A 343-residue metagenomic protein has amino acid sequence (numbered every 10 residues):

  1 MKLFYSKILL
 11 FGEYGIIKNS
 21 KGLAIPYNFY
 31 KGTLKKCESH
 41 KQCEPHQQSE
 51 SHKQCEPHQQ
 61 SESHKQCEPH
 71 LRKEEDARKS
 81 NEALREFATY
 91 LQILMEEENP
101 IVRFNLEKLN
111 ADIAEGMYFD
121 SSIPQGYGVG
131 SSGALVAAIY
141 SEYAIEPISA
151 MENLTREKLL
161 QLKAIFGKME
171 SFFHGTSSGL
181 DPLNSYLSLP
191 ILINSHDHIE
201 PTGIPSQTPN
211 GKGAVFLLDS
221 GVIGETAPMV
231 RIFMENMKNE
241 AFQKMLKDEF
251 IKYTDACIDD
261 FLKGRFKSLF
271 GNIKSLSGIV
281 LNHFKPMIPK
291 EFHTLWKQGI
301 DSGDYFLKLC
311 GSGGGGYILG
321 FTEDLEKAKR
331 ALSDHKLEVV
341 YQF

Functional and structural regions predicted by a protein language model:
L3-F11, G15-I17, A24-P26, G32-Q42 (+6 more regions): C-terminal nucleotide
N19, E50-S51, P57, L135-A137 (+2 more regions): Residue-level recognition of conserved structural "scaffold" positions that shape functional pockets and channels
S122-A134: Gly/Ser-rich catalytic serine loop of serine hydrolases
G130-S132, C310-G315: Glycine-rich beta-strand-to-loop/alpha-helix junction loops that act as flexible
A134-E146: Stable alpha-helical structural segments in soluble proteins, enriched in small hydrophobic residues
